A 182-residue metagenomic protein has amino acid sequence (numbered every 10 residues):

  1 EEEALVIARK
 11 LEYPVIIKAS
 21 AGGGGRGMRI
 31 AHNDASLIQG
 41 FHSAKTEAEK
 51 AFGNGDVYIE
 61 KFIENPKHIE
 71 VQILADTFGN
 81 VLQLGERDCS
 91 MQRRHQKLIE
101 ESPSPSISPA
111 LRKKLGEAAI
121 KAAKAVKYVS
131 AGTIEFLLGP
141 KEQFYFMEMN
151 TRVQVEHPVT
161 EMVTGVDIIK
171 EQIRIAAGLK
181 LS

Functional and structural regions predicted by a protein language model:
E1-L11: Conserved phosphate-binding catalytic cores of ATP/NTP-utilizing and phosphoryl-transfer enzymes
P14, A19, G24, A31-S182: ATP-dependent carboxylate activation and anion-phosphoryl transfer catalytic cores that bind Mg-ATP to form
